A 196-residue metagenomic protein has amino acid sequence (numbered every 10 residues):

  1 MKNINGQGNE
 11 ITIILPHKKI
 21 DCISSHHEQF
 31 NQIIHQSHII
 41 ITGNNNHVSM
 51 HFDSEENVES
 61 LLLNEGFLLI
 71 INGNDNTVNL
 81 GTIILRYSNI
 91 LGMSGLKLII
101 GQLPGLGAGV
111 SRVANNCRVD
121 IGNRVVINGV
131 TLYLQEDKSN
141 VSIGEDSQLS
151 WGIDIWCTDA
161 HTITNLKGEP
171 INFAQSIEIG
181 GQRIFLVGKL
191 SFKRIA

Functional and structural regions predicted by a protein language model:
M1-S49, E55: N-terminal segments that cap or nucleate solenoid repeat domains
F52-S54, E59-L61, E65-A196: Flexible, glycine/small-residue-enriched loop-and-beta-strand segment within the central core of proteins
